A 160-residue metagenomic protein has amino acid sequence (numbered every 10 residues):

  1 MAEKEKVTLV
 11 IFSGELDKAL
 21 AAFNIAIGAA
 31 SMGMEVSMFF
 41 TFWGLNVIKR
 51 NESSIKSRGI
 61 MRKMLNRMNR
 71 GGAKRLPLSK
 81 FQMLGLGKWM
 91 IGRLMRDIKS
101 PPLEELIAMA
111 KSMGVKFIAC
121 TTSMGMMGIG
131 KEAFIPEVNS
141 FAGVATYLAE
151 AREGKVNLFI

Functional and structural regions predicted by a protein language model:
M1-V7, N46: Secretory/periplasmic and organellar redox-cofactor proteins
L9-A19, I48-K49, L94-I98: Short, glycine-rich nucleotide/cofactor-binding loops
L20-G33, M38: Histidine-anchored nucleotide/phosphate-binding helix
V36-F42, I118-T121: Short internal beta-strands
G44-R58: N-terminal beta-loop-helix "entrance" segment that forms/cooperates in small-molecule cofactor or anionic ligand
K56-L86, I91, M95, K99: A glycine-rich helix N-cap at a beta->alpha junction
M95, A119, M124, E132-I160: Glycine-rich, aromatic-bearing surface loops/beta-hairpins
E104-I118: A short aromatic-anchored loop/beta-hairpin motif
